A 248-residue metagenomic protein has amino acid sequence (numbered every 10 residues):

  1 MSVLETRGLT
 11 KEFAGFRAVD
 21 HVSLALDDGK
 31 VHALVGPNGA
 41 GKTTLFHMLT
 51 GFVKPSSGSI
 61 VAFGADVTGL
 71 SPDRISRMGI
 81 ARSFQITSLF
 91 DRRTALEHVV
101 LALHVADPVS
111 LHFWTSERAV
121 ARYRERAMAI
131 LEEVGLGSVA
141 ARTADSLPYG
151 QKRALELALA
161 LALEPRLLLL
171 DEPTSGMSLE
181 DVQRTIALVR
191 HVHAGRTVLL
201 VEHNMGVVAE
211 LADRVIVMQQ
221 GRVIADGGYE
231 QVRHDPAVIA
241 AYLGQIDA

Functional and structural regions predicted by a protein language model:
S2-A248: Glycine-rich phosphate-binding loops of nucleotide-dependent enzymes
